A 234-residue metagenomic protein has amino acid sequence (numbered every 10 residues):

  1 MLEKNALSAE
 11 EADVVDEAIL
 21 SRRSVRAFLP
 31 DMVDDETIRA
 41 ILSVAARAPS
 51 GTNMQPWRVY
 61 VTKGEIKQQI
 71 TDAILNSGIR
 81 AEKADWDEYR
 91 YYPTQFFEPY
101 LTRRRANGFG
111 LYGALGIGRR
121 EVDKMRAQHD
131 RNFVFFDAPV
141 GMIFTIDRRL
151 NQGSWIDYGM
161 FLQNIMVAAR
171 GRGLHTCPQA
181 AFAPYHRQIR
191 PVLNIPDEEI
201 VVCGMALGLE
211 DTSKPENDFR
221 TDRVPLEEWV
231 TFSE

Functional and structural regions predicted by a protein language model:
M1-E234: Acidic, surface-exposed loops and disordered segments
